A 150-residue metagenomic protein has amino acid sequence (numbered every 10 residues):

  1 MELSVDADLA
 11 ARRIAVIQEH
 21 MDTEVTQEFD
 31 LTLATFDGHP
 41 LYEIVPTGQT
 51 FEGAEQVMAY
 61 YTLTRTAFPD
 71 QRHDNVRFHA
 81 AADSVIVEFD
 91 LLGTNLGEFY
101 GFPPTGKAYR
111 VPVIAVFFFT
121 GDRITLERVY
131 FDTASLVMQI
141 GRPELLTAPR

Functional and structural regions predicted by a protein language model:
M1-R150: C-terminal and inter-domain tail/linker signature
